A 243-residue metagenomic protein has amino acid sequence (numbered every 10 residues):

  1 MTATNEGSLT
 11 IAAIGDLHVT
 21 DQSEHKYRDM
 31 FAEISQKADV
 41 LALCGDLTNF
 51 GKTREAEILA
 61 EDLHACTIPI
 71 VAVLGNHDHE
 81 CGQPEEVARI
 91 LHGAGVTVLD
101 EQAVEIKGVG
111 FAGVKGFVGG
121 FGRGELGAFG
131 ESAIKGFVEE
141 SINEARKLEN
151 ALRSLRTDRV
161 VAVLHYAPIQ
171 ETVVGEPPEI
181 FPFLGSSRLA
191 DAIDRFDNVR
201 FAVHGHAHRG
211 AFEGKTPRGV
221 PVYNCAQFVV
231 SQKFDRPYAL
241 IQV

Functional and structural regions predicted by a protein language model:
M1-P69, H79-G82, I134, V138 (+1 more regions): N-terminal active-site segment of His-dependent metallophosphoesterases
T2-S8, R89, E105, S187-R200 (+1 more regions): Binuclear metal-dependent phosphoesterase catalytic core
S8-H18, G108-G120, V161-H165, P221-Q227: Active-site-proximal beta-strand elements of phosphoester/diester hydrolases
A13-G15, L41-D46, I70-N76, T97-E101 (+4 more regions): Active-site neighborhood of phospho(di)ester-bond hydrolases with catalytic His/Asp-centered motifs
V19, T48, I90, N143-A151 (+4 more regions): Catalytic phosphate/metal-binding cores of nucleic-acid and nucleotide-processing enzymes, i.e., regions that mediate
Q22-Y27, L47-H64, L74, H79-A94 (+3 more regions): Metal-dependent catalytic neighborhoods of phosphoester/phosphodiester hydrolases
L59, G127-A128, L155-N198: Active-site-proximal segments of metal-dependent phosphoesterases and phosphodiesterases across multiple
V109-T157, P182-S187: Binuclear metal-dependent hydrolase catalytic cores centered on His/Asp/Glu-rich metal-binding motifs
